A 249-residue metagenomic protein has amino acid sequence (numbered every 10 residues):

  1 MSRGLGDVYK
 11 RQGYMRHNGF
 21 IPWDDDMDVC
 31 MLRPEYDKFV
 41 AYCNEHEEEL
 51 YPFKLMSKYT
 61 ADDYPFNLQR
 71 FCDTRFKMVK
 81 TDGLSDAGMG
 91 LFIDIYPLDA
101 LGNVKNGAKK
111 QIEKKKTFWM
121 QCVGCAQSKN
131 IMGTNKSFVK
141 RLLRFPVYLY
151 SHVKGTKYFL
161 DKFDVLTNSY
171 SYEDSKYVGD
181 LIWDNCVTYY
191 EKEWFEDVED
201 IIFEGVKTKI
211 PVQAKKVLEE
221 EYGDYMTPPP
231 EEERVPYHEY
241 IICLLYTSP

Functional and structural regions predicted by a protein language model:
M1-L5, Y246-P249: Single conserved hydrophobic/aromatic residue that forms the stacking wall/gate of nucleotide- or nucleobase-binding
R3-M27, M31-D37, E193, E220-E221: Active-site nucleotide-donor binding segment shared across nucleotidyl transfer reactions
L32-C43, F71: Extended cationic-aromatic binding surfaces that line active-site or macromolecule-binding grooves and engage
K38-F39, V104-N106: Short acidic, Gly/Pro-enriched loop/turn segments at secondary-structure junctions
C43-G102, S151-H152, T156, L160-E204 (+2 more regions): Conserved catalytic core of two-metal-ion nucleotidyltransferases
N106-I182: Membrane-proximal basic amphipathic "stem/tether" segments
